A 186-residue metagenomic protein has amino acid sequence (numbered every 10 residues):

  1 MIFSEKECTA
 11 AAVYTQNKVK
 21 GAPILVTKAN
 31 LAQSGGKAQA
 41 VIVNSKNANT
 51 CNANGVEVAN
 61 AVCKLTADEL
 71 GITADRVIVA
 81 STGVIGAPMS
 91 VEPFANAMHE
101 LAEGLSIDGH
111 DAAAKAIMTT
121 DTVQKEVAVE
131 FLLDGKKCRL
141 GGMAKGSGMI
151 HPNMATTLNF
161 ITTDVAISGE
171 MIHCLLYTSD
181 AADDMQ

Functional and structural regions predicted by a protein language model:
M1-G36, N54-A61, L65: Terminal domain-initiation and capping elements
C8, N47-T50: A short, flexible beta-alpha/helix-coil linker loop
K37-N44, P152-T157: Residues forming anionic-ligand binding surfaces in small-molecule and nucleic-acid pockets of primarily soluble enzymes
Q39-K46, R76-T82: Glycine- and acidic-rich phosphate- and metal-coordinating loops
C51-A53, H151: Short helix-coil transition sites and intra-membrane helix breaks within transmembrane domains of multi-pass
N60, E69-L176: Glycine-rich, mobile lid/loop segments that gate access to catalytic sites or pores
Y177-A182: Conserved small/polar residues in nucleotide/adenosyl-binding loops
